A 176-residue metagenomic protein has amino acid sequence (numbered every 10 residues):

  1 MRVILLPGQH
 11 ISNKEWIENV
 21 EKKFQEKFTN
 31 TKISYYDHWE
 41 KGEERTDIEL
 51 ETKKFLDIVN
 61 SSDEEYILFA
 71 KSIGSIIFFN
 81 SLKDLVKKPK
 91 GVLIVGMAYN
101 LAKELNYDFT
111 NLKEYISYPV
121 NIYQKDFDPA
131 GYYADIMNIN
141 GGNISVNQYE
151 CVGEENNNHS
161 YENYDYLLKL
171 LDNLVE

Functional and structural regions predicted by a protein language model:
M1-D63: Active-site catalytic motif of lipid deacylating hydrolases and related acyltransferases
I4-G8, K71, Q124: The conserved beta1-alpha1 loop
G8-Q9, H38-K41, L93-A102, K125-F127: Active-site nucleophile loop of the alpha/beta-hydrolase fold
E15, D128-D135: Conserved alpha/beta-hydrolase "acid-adjacent" motif
F69-F79: Gly/Ala-rich beta-loop-alpha elbow adjacent to hydrolase catalytic centers
I116-S117, N121-Q124: Short beta-strand/loop motif that positions the catalytic acidic residue of the alpha/beta-hydrolase fold
S145-E176: C-terminal catalytic histidine-bearing segment of alpha/beta-hydrolase fold enzymes
